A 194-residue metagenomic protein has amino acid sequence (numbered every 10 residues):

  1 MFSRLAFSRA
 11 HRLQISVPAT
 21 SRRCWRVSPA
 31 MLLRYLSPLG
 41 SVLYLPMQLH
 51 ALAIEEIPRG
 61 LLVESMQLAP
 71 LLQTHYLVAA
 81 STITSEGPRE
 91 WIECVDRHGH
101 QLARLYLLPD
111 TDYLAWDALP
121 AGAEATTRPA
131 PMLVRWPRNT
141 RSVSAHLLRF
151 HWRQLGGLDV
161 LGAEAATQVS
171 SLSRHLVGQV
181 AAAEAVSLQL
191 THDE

Functional and structural regions predicted by a protein language model:
M1-E194: Eukaryotic intrinsically disordered, low-complexity regulatory linkers and tails enriched in Ser/Thr/Pro
